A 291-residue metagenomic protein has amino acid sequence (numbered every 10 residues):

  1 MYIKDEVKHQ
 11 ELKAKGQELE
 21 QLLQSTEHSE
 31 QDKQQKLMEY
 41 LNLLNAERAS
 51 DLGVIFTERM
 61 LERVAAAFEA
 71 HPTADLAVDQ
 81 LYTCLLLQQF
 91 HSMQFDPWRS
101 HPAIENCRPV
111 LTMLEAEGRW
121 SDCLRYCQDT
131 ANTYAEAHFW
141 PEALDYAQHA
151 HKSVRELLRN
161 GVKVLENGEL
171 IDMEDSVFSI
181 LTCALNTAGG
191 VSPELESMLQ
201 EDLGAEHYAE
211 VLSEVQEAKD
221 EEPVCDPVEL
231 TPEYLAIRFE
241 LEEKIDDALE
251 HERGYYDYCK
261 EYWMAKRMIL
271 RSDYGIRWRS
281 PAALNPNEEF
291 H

Functional and structural regions predicted by a protein language model:
M1-D5, Q10, Q21: Long, contiguous interaction/recruitment modules in multidomain scaffold/adaptor proteins
K13-E20, E30-R48, I55-A66, A70-M93 (+4 more regions): Amphipathic alpha-helical repeat scaffolds of TPR domains
Q24-K33, A49-V54, H71-D75, S92-W98 (+3 more regions): Charged, low-complexity interaction regions
L124-A209: Extended alpha-helical scaffolding segments
N186-R238: Compositionally biased, intrinsically disordered low-complexity regions enriched for acidic
E214, K244-W263: Exposed, flexible binding/inhibitory loops of compact, secreted disulfide-stabilized domains
Y255-H291: Amphipathic alpha-helical packing elements
